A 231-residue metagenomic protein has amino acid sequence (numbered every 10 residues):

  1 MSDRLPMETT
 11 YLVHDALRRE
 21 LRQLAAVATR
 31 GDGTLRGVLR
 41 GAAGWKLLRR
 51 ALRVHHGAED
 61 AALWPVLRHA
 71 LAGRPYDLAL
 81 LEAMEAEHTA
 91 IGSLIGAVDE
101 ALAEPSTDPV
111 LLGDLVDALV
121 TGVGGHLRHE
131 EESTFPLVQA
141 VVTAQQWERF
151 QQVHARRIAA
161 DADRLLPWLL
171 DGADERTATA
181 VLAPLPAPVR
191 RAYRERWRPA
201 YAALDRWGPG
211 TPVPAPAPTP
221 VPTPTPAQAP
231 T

Functional and structural regions predicted by a protein language model:
M1-T231: Small-residue-biased structural context
